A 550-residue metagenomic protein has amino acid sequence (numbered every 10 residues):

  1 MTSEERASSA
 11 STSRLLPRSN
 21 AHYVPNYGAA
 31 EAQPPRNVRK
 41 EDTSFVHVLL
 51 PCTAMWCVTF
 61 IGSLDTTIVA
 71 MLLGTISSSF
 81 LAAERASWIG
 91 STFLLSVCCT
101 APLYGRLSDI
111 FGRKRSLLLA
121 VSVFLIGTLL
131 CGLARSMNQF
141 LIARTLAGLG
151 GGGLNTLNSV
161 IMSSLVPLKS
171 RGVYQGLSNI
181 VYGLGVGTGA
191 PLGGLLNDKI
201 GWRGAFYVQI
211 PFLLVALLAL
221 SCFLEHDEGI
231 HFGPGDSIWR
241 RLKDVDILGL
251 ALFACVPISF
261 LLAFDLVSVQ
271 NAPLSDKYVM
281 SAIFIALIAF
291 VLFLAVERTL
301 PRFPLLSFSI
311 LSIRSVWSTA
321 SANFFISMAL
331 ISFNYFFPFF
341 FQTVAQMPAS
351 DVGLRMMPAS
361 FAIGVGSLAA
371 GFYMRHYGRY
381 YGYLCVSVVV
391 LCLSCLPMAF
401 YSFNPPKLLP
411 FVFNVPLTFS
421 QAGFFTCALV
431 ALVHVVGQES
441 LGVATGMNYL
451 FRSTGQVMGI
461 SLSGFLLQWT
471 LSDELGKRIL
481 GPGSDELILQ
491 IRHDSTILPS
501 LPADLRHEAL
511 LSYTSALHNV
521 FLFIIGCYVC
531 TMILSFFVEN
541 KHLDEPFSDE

Functional and structural regions predicted by a protein language model:
M1-L64, V69: Cytosolic juxtamembrane N-terminal segment immediately preceding the first transmembrane helix of multi-pass
C52-C57, I61-T75, L81-F93, K277-Y278 (+2 more regions): Transmembrane core module of solute transporters
T67, L94-P102, G152, V186-G187 (+3 more regions): Residue-level signature of mid-helix packing/kink "hotspots" within the transmembrane helices of 12-pass Major
I76-S77, L107-S108, F140, L192-I200 (+5 more regions): Interfacial helix-cap and linker-helix signal at transmembrane-aqueous boundaries of multi-pass secondary transporters
A101-L248: Helix-loop-helix hairpins in multi-pass membrane proteins, especially solute transporters
L133-R144, G201, F400-N414, T470-L475: Helix-loop junctions at membrane interfaces in 12-TM secondary transporters
R203-S321: Hydrophobic transmembrane-helix bundles of small-molecule transporters
V215, L429-L432, M447, F451-E539: Hydrophobic transmembrane architecture of multi-pass small-molecule transporters
